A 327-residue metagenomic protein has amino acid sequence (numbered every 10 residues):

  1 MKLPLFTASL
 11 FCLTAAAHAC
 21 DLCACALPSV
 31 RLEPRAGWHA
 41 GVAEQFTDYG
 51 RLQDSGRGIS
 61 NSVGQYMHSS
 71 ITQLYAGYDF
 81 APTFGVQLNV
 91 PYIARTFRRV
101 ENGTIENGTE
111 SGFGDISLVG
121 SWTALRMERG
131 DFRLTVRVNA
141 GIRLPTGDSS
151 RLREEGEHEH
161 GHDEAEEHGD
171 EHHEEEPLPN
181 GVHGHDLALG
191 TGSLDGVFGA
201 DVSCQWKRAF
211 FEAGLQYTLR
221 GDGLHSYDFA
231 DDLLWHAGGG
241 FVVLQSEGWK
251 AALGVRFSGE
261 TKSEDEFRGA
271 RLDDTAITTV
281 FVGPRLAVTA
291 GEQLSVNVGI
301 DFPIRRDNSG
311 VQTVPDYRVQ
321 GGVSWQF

Functional and structural regions predicted by a protein language model:
S29-G37, T83, L125-T135, R151 (+2 more regions): Short loop/turn motifs that connect adjacent beta-strands in outer-membrane beta-barrel proteins
A36, H68-T72, E110-I116, L134 (+4 more regions): Residues that define the transmembrane beta-barrel architecture of outer-membrane proteins
A40, L74, L118-G120, V138 (+4 more regions): Membrane-embedded beta-strands of outer-membrane beta-barrel proteins, especially the hydrophobic/small aromatic
A40-F46, L88-Y92, V138-L144, C204 (+5 more regions): Transmembrane beta-barrel strands of outer-membrane/channel proteins
E44-F46, Y78, V90, W122-A124 (+5 more regions): Residue-level signature of outer-membrane beta-barrel architecture
F46-I71, D186: Surface-exposed strand-loop-strand hairpins of Gram-negative outer-membrane beta-barrel proteins
R51-S55, I59-S62, L224-F327: Outer membrane beta-barrel transmembrane domains
A94-A230: Outer-membrane pore/translocation modules
